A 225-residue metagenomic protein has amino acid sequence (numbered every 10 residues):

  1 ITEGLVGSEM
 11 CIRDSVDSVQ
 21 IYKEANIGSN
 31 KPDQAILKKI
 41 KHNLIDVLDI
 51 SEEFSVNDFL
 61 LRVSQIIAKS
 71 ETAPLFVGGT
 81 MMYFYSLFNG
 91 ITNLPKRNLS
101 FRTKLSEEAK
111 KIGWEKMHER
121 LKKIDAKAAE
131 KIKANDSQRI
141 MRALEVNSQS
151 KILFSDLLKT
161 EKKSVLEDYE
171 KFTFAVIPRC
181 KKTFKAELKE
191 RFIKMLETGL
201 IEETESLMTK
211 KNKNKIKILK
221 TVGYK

Functional and structural regions predicted by a protein language model:
I1-G7, I12: Single conserved hydrophobic/aromatic residue that forms the stacking wall/gate of nucleotide- or nucleobase-binding
S8-E9, S164-K225: Catalytic core of IPPT-family isopentenyl/dimethylallyl transferases that prenylate adenosine-containing substrates
R13-D14, F76: Residue-level marker for buried hydrophobic side chains located in beta-strands that build the well-ordered beta-sheet
D14, N43-I45, K122, F172-A175: Hydrophobic/aromatic beta-strand patches that form the interior of the parallel beta-sheet core in alpha/beta enzyme
S15, E24-E71: Conserved nucleotide-sensing/catalytic segment adjacent to the nucleotide-binding pocket in NTP-handling enzymes
D17, I45, G79, A143 (+1 more regions): Residue-level signal for inorganic ion chemistry
S18-I21, D49-E52, T80-Y83, N89 (+2 more regions): Conserved nucleotide-binding/hydrolysis micro-motifs of P-loop NTPases
P74-E170: Phosphate/Mg2+-binding loops and adjacent switch elements in nucleotide/diphosphate-handling enzyme cores
